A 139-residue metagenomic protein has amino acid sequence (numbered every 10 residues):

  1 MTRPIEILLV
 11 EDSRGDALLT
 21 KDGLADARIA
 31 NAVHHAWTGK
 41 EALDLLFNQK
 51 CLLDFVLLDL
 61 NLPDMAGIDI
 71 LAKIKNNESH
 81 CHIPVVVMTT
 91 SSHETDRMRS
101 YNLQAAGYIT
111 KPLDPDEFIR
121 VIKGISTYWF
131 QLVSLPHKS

Functional and structural regions predicted by a protein language model:
P4-G15, T20-L24, V56: Conserved acidic segment of CheY-like receiver
K21, H35-F55, I119: Acidic, metal-coordinating helix/loop segments flanking the phosphotransfer/catalytic sites of two-component signaling
W37, L62-M65, I74: Hydrophobic residue at a beta-alpha junction that N-caps the helix immediately following a catalytic beta-strand/loop
L58-D59, T89: Active-site residues of response regulator receiver
H82-S92: A short, hydrophobic beta-strand element within the central beta-sheet of small alpha/beta folds
A106: Short, glycine/charged-rich "phosphate-handling" switch motifs in NTP-dependent and phosphotransfer domains
L113-I125, V133-K138: C-terminal output helix
